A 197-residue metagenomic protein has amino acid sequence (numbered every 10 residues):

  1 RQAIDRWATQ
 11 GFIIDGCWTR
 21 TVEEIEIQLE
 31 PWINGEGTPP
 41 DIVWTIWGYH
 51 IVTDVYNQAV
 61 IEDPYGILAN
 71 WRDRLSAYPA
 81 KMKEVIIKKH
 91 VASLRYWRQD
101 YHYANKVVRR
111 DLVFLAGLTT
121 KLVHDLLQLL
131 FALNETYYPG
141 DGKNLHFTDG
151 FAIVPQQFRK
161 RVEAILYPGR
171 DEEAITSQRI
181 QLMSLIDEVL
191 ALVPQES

Functional and structural regions predicted by a protein language model:
Q2-V107: Conserved NTP/Mg2+-binding pocket subregion across the NTase superfamily
Y65-S197: Conserved nucleotidyltransferase catalytic core and NTase-mimicking acidic/glycine-rich helix/loop elements in nucleic
